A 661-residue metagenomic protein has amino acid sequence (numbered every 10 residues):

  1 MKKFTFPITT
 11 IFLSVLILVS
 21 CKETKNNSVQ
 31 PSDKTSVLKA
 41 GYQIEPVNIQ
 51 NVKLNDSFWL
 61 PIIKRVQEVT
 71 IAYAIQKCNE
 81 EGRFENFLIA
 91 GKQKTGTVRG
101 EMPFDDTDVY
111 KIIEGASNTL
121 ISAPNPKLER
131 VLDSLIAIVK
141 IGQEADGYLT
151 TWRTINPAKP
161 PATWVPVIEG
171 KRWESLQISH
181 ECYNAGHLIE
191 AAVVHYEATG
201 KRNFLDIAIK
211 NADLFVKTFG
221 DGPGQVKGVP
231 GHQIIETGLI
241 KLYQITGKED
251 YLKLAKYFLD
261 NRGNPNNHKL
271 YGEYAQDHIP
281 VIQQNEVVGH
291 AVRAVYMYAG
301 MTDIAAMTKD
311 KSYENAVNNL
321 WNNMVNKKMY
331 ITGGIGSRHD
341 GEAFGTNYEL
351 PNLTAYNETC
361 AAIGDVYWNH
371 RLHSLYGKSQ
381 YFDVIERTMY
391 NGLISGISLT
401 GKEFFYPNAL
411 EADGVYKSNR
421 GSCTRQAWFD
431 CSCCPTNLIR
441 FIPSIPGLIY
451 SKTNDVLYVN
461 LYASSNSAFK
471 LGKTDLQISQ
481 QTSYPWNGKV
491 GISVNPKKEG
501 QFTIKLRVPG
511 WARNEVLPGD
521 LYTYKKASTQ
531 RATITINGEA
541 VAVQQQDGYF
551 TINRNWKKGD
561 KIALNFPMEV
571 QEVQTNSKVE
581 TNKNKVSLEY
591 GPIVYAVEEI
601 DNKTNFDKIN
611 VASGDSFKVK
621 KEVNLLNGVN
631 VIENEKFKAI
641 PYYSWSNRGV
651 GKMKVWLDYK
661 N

Functional and structural regions predicted by a protein language model:
M1-T9: Bacterial N-terminal signal peptides that target proteins for export
I17-S20: C-terminal motif of bacterial Sec signal peptides marking the signal peptidase cleavage site
K22-S28: Bacterial lipoprotein signal-peptidase II cleavage site
S28-P126, R130, P161-A198, Q233-D250 (+3 more regions): Aromatic (Trp/Tyr) and acidic
K127-R153, L252-D260, S312-K328: Carboxylate/His-rich catalytic cores and anion/metal-binding grooves
I155-C182, I189, L205, I209-P230: Asp-box/WD-like beta-propeller blade repeats and closely related beta-sheet repeat scaffolds
V317, D383-N391, G396-N495, R513-I536 (+3 more regions): C-terminal beta-rich recognition modules with glycine/proline-rich loops and embedded aromatic residues
